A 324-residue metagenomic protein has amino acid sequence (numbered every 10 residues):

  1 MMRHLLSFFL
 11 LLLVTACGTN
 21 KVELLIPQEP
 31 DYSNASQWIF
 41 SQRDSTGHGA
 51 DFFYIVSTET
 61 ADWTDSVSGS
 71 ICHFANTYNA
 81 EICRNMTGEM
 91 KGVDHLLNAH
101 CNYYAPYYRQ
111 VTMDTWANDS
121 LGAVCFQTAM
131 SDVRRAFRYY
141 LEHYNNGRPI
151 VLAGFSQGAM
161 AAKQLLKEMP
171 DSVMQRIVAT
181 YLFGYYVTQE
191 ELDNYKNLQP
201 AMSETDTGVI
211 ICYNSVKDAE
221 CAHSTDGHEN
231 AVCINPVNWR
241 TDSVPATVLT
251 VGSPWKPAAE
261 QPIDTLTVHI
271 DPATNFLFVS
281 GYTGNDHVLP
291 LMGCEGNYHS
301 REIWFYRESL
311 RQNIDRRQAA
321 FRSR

Functional and structural regions predicted by a protein language model:
M2-L11: Sec-dependent signal peptide recognition, specifically the positively charged N-region followed immediately by
T15-A16: C-terminal motif of bacterial Sec signal peptides marking the signal peptidase cleavage site
T19-N79: N-terminal low-complexity, Ser/Thr- and acidic-residue-enriched intrinsically disordered segments
H48-A50, A99-Y103, N146-P149, Q175-A179: Loop/turn elements at helix/coil->beta-strand transitions in domains of secreted/extracellular proteins
I55-R148, T283-W304, E308-R324: Active-site catalytic motif of lipid deacylating hydrolases and related acyltransferases
I55-T58, Y107-V111, F155-S156, L182-Y186 (+1 more regions): Active-site-proximal beta-strand/loop segments in catalytic clefts of secreted hydrolases
A129-N146, K167-A320, R324: Surface cap/lid and interfacial helix-loop subdomains adjacent to catalytic sites that gate substrate access
G154-G158, A162: Gly/Ala-rich beta-loop-alpha elbow adjacent to hydrolase catalytic centers
